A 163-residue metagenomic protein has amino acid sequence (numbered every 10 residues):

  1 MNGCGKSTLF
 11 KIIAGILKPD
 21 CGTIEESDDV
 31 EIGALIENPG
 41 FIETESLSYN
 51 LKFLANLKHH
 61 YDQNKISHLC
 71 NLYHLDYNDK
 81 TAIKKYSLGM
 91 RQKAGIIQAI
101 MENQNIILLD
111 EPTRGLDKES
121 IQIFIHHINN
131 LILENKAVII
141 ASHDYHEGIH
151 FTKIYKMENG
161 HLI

Functional and structural regions predicted by a protein language model:
A14: Helix-to-loop junction immediately C-terminal to a conserved catalytic motif
G22-E31: Conserved ABC transporter NBD signature motif
N38, E43-H59, K65: Q-loop/switch helix immediately C-terminal to the Walker
Q63-D79: Conserved ABC ATPase "signature" region
I96: Hydrophobic anchor residue at the start of the ABC signature
I107-E111: Catalytic Walker B motif of ABC-type/P-loop ATPase nucleotide-binding domains
K118-S120: Helix N-cap at the start of a conserved alpha-helix in ABC-type nucleotide-binding domains
